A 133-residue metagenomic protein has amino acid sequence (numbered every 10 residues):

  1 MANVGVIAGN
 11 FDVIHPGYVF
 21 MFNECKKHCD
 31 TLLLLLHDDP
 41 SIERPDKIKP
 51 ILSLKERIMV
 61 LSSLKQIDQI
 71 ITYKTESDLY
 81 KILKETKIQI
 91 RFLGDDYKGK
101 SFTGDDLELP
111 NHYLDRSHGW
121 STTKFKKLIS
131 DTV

Functional and structural regions predicted by a protein language model:
M1-V133: Nucleotidyltransferase catalytic core that binds NTPs
